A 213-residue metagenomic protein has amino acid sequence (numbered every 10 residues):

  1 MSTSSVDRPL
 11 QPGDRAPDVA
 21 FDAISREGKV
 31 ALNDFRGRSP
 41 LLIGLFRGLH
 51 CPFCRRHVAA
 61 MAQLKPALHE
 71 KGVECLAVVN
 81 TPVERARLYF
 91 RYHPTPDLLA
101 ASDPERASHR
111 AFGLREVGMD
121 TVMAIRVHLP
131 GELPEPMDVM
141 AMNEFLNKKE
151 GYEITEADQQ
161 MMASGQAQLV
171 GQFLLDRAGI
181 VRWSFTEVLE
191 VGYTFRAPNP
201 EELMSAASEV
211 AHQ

Functional and structural regions predicted by a protein language model:
M1-N33, R56: N-terminal "domain-start" segment that seeds a small globular fold
P17, L42, L169-G171: Short loop/turn microsegments at loop-to-beta-strand junctions
A31-M61, E74: Short active-site neighborhood of thiol/selenol oxidoreductases, capturing the structured segment around
R47, N80, R177: Cofactor-binding loop segments of dinucleotide-utilizing enzymes, especially the Rossmann-like FAD- and NAD(P)+-binding
H57-A111, V117: Structural microenvironment flanking redox-active thiols in thiol-disulfide oxidoreductases
L98-L99, D103-Y193: Thiol/selenol-based redox catalytic cores and closely related redox-interacting motifs
E190-V210: A short, polar/charged loop-to-alpha-helix boundary motif
